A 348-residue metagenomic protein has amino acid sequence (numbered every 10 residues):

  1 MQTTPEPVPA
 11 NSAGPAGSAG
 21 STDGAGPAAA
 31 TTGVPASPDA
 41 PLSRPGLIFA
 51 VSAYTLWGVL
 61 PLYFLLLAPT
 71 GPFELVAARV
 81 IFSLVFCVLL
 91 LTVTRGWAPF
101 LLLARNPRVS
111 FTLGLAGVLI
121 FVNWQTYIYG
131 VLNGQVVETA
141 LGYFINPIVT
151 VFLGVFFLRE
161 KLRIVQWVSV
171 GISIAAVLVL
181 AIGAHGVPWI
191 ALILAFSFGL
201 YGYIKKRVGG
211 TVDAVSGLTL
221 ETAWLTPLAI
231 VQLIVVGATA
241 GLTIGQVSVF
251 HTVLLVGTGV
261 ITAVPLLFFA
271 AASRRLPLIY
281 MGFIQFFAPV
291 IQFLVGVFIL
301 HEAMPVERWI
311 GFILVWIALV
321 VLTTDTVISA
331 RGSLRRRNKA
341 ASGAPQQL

Functional and structural regions predicted by a protein language model:
Q2-S52, V85-L113, I164, V212-D213 (+3 more regions): Membrane-interface interhelical linkers
T3-T4, I182, V187, F286-L348: C-terminal-most transmembrane helix of multi-pass membrane proteins
T55-V59, Y63, G114-V131, I193-I204 (+3 more regions): Hydrophobic alpha-helical transmembrane segments of multi-pass membrane transport proteins, especially secondary
L56-L84, E138, L200-L225: Juxtamembrane helix-loop-helix junctions in multi-pass membrane proteins
L62-P72, P99-L101, V131-Q135, V177-L178 (+4 more regions): Membrane-interface helix termini and inter-helical loops of multi-pass transporters
L67, L75, R79, G114 (+7 more regions): Hydrophobic/aromatic residues within transmembrane alpha-helices of multi-pass small-molecule transporters
Y129, N146-Q166, V290-W309: C-terminal transmembrane-helix exit sites in multi-pass transporters
L141-I145, T211-W224, A263-F298: Helix-helix packing/entry segments at the starts of transmembrane helices
